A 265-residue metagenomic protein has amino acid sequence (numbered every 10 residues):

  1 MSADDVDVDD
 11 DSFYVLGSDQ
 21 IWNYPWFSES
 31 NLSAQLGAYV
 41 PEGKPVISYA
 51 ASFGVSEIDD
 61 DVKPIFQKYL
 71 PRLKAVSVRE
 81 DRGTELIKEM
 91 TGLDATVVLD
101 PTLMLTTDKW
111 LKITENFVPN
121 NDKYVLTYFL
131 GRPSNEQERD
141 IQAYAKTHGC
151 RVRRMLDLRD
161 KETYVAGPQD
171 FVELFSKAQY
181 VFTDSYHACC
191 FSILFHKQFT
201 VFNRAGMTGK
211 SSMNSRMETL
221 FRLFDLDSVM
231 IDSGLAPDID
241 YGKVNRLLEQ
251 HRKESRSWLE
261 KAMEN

Functional and structural regions predicted by a protein language model:
M1-N265: Active-site anion-handling motifs in enzyme catalytic cores
